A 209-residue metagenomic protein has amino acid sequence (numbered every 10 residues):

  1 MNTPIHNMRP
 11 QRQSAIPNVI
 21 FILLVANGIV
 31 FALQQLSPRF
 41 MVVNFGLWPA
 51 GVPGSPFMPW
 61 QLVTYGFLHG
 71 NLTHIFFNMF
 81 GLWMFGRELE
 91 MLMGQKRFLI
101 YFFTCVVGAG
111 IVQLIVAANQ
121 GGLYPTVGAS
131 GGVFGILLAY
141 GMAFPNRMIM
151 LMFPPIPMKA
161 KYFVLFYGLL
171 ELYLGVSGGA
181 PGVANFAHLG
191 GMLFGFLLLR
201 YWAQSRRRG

Functional and structural regions predicted by a protein language model:
M1-G209: A detector for small-residue-rich transmembrane helices and their helix-helix packing motifs
